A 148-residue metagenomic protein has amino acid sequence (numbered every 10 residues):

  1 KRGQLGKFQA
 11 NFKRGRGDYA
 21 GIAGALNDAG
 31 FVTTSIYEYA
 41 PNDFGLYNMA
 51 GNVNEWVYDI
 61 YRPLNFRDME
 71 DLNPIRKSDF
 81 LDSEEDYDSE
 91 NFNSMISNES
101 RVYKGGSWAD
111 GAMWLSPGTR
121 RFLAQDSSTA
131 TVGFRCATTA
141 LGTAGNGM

Functional and structural regions predicted by a protein language model:
R2-D43, D59-M148: Disulfide-stabilized, aromatic/cysteine-rich ligand-recognition loop
N48: Short, acidic, Ser/Thr-enriched surface-loop or helix-capping motifs
